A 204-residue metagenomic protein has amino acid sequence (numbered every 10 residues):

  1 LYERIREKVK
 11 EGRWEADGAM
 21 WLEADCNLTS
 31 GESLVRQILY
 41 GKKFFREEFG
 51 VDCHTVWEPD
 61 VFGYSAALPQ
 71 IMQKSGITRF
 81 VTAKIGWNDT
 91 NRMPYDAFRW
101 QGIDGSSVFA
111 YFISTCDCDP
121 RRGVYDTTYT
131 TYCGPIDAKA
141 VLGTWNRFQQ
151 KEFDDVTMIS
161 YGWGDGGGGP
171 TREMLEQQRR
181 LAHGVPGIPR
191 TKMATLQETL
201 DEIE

Functional and structural regions predicted by a protein language model:
L1-E204: Catalytic-domain carbohydrate-binding cleft regions of carbohydrate-active enzymes
